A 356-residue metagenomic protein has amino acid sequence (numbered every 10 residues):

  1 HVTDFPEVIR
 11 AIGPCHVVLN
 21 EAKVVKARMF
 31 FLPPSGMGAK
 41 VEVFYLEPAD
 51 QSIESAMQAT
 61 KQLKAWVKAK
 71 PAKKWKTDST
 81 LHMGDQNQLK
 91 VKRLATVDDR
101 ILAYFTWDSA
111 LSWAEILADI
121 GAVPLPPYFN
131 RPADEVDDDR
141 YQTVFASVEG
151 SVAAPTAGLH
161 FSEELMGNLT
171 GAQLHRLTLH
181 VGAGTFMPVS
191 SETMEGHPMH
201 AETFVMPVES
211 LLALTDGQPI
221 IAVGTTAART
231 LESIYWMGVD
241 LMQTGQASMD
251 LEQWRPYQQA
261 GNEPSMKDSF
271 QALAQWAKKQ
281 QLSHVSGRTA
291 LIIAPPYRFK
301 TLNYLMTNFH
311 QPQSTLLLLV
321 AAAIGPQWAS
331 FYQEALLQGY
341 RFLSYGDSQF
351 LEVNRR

Functional and structural regions predicted by a protein language model:
H1-R356: Surface-exposed, charge/polar-rich loops and edge strands
